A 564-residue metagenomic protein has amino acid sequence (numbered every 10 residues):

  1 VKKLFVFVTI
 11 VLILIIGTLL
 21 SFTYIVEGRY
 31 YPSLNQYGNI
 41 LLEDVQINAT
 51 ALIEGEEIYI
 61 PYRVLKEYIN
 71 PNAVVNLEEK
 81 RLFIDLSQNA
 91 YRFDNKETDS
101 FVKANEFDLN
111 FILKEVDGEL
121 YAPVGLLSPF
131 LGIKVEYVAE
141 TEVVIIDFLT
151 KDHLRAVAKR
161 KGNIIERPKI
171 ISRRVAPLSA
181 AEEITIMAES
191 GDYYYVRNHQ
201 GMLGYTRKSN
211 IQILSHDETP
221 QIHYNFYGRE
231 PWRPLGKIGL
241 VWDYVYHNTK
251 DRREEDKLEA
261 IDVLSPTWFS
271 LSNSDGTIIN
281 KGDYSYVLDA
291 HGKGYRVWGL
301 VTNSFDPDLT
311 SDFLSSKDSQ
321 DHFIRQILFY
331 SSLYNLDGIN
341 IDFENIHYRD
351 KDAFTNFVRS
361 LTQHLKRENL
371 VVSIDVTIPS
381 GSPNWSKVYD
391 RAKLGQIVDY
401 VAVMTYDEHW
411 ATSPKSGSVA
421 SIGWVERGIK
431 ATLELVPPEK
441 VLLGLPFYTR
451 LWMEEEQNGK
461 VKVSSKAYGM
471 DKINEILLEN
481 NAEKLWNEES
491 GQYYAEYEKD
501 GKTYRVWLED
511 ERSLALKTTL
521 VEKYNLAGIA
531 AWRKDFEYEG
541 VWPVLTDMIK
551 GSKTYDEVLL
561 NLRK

Functional and structural regions predicted by a protein language model:
K2-D192, T219-P231: Primary recognition of N-terminal secretory signal peptides and signal-anchoring hydrophobic helices
K2-L19, R174-E183, N210-V263, P383 (+2 more regions): Non-catalytic accessory regions flanking glycosidase/transglycosidase catalytic cores in CAZymes
A181, Y193-N198, T206: SH3/SH3-like beta-barrel fold
H216-Q326: Glycan-recognition patch characteristic of GH18 chitinases/ENGases and related GlcNAc/peptidoglycan-binding proteins
Q221-I222, T449-K517, V541, T546-K564: Glycan-binding loop/region signatures in secreted carbohydrate-active enzymes
D243-E259, S316-S332, P383-R391, E509-E522: Short, acidic/polar
L264, I341, V401, L443 (+2 more regions): Conserved, mostly hydrophobic/aromatic
S274-K281, R325, Y348-L477: Substrate-binding surface in catalytic domains of secreted glycosidases
